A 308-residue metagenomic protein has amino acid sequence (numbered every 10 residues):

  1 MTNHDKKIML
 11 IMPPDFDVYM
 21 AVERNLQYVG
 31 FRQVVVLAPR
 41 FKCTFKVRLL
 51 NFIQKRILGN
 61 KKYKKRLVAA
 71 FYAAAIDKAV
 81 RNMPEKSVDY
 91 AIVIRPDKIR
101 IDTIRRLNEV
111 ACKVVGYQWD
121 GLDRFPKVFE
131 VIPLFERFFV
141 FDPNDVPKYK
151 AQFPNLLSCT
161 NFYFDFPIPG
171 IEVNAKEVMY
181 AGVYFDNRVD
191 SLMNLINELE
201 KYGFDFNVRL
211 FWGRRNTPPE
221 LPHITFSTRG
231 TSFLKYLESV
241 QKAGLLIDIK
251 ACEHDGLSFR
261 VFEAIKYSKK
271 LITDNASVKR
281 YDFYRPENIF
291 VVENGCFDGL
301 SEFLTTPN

Functional and structural regions predicted by a protein language model:
T2-K61, V68-A79, R95-D102, W119 (+2 more regions): Nucleotide-sugar donor-binding catalytic core of glycosyltransferases
P84-Y90: Short acidic/histidine-rich motifs immediately flanking catalytic phosphotransfer sites in two-component signaling
R105: Histidine-anchored nucleotide/phosphate-binding helix
V110-G116: Short beta-strand/loop segments at the ligand-binding rim of alpha/beta enzyme cores
L199, K266, K270-N308: Pol beta-like nucleotidyltransferase catalytic core
V240, A264-I265: Short alpha-helix at the nucleotide-sugar/activated-sugar donor binding site of glycosyltransferases and closely
